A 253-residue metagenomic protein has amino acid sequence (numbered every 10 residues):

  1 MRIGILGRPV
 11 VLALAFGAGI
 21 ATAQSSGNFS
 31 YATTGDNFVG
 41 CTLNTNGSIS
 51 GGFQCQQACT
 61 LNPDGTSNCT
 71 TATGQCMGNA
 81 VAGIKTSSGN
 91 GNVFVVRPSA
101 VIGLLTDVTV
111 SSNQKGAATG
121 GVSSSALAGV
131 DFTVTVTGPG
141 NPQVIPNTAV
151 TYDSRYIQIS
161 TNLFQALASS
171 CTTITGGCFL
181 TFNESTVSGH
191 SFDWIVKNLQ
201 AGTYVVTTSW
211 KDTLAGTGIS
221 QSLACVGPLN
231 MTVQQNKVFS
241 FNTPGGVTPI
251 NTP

Functional and structural regions predicted by a protein language model:
M1-Q24: Sec-dependent, cleavable N-terminal signal peptides
Q24-P253: Extracellular jelly-roll beta-sandwich "head" domains, especially the C-terminal globular C1q domain
